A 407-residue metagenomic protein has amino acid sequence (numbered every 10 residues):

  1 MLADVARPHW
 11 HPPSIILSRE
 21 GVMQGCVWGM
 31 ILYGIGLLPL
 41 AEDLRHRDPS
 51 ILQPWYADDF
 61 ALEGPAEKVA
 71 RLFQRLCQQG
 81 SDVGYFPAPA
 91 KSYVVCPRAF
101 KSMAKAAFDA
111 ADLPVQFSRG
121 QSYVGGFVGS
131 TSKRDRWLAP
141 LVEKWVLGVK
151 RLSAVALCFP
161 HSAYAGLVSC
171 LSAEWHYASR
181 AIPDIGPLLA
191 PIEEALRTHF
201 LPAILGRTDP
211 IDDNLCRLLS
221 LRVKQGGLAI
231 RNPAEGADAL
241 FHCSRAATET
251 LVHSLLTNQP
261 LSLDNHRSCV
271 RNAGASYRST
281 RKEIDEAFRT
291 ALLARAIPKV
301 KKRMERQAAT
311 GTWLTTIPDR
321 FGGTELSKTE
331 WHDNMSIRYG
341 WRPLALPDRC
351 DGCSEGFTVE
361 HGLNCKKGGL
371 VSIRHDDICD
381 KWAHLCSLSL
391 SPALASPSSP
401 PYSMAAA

Functional and structural regions predicted by a protein language model:
M1-A407: Nucleic-acid-interacting cores, centered on viral/eukaryotic replication and modification enzymes
